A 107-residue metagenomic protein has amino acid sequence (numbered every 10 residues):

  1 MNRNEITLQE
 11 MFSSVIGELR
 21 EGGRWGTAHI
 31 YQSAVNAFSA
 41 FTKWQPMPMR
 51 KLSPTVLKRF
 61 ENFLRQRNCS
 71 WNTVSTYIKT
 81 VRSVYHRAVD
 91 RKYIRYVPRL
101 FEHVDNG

Functional and structural regions predicted by a protein language model:
S13-G26, V35-G107: N-terminal core-binding DNA-recognition domain of tyrosine recombinases/integrases
Q32: Glycine-rich, histidine-containing beta strand-loop boundary motifs that form or position
